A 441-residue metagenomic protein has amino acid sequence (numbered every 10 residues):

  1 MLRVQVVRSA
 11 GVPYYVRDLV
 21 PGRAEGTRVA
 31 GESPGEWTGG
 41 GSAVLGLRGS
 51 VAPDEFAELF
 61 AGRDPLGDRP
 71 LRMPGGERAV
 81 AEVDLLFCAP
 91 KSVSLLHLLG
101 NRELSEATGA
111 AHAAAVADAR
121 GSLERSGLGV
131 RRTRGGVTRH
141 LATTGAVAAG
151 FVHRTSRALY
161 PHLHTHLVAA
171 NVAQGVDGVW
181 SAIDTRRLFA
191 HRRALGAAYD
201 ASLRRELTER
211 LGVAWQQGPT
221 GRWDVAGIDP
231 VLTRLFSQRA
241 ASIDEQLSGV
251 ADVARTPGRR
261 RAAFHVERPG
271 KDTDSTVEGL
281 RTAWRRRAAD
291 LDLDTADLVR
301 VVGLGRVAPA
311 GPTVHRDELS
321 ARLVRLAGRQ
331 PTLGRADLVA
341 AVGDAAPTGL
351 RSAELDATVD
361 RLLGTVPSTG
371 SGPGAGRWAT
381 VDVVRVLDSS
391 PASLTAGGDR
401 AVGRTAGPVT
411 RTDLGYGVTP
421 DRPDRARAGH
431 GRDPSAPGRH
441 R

Functional and structural regions predicted by a protein language model:
M1-A321, L326-A327, G334-G343, A357-D360 (+3 more regions): Intrinsically disordered, flexible peripheral segments
V179, L333-A336, G349-A353, V402-G403: Extended hydrophobic-aromatic, low-complexity segments
G218, V339-G374, A379-D382, V386 (+1 more regions): Charge-enriched amphipathic alpha-helical scaffolds
G372-G438: Pre-P-loop entry segment of helicase/translocase ATPase cores
